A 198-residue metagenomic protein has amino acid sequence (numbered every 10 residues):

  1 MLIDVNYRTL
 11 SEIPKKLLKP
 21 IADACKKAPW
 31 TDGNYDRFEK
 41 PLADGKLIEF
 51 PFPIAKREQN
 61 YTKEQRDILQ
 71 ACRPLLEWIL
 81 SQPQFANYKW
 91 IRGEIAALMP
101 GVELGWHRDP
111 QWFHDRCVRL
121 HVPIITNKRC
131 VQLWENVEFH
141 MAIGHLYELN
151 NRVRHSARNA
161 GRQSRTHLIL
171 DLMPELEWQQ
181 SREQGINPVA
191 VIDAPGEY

Functional and structural regions predicted by a protein language model:
M1-F85: Non-heme Fe(II)/2-oxoglutarate
I95-F113: Conserved short histidine dyad/triad with adjacent acidic residue
G105-D109, V131-N136, Q180-S181: A short secondary-structure junction signal
W106-H107, C130-Q132, L149-N150, R154-R162 (+1 more regions): Short beta-strand His + acidic residue motifs that chelate non-heme Fe in jelly-roll/DSBH and cupin folds
V118-P123, L146-E148, R162-Q180: A short hydrophobic beta-strand segment most commonly corresponding to one strand of the jelly-roll/cupin
P123-A142: A short beta-strand-loop-beta hairpin characteristic of the jelly-roll/cupin
H140-N151: Short secondary-structure subsegments characteristic of cysteine-rich extracellular domains
L168-Y198: Long hydrophobic alpha-helical segments typical of transmembrane helices together with their membrane-interfacial
